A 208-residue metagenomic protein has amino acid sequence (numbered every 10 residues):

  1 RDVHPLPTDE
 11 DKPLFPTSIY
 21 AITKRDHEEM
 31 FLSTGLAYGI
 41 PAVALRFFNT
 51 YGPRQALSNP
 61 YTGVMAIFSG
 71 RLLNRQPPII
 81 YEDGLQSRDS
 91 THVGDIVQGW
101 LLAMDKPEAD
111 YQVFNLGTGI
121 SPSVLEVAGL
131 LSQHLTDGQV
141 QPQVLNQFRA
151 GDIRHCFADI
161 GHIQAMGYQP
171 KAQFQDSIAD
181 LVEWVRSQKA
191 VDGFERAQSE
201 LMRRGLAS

Functional and structural regions predicted by a protein language model:
R1-A44, A56, P60: Catalytic helix-loop patch of NAD(P)-dependent Rossmann-fold dehydrogenases
H4, Q55-N59, V127-G129, H155-C156: Short aromatic-enriched loop/helix-cap "lid" or pocket-rim segments at secondary-structure transitions that line
P7-P16, A42-R54, I67-T91, D95 (+1 more regions): A conserved pocket-lining segment of Rossmann-fold NAD(P)-dependent short-chain dehydrogenase/reductase
R25-L32, A66-S69, V97-Q98, L125: Conserved active-site helix of classical SDR/Rossmann-fold NAD(P)-dependent CH-OH oxidoreductases
L73-S208: C-terminal substrate-binding subdomain of Rossmann-fold SDR/epimerase-dehydratase oxidoreductases
